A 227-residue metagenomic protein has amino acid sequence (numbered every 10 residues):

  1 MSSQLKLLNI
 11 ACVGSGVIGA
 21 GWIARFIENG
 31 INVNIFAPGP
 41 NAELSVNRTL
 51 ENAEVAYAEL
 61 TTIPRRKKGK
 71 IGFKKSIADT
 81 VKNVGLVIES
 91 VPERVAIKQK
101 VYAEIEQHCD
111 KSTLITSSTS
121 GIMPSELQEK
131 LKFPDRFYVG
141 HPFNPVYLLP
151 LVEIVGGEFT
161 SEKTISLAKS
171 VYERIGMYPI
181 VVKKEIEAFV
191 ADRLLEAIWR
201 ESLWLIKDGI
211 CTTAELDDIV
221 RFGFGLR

Functional and structural regions predicted by a protein language model:
M1-A56: NAD(P)+-binding Rossmann beta1-loop-alpha1 motif at the extreme N-terminus of oxidoreductases
V13, F36, K74, S90 (+3 more regions): Structural motif
P40-N41, Y57-L114, I122: Rossmann-like NAD(P)-binding element
L44-N52, I97, K163-R174, E215-D218 (+1 more regions): A non-catalytic, amphipathic alpha-helix used as a structural packing/dimerization or gating element in enzyme scaffolds
S117-K184, A188: Rossmann-fold dinucleotide-binding core
E185-R227: Helical "substrate-binding/catalytic lid" subdomain of Rossmann-like NAD(P)-dependent dehydrogenases/reductases
